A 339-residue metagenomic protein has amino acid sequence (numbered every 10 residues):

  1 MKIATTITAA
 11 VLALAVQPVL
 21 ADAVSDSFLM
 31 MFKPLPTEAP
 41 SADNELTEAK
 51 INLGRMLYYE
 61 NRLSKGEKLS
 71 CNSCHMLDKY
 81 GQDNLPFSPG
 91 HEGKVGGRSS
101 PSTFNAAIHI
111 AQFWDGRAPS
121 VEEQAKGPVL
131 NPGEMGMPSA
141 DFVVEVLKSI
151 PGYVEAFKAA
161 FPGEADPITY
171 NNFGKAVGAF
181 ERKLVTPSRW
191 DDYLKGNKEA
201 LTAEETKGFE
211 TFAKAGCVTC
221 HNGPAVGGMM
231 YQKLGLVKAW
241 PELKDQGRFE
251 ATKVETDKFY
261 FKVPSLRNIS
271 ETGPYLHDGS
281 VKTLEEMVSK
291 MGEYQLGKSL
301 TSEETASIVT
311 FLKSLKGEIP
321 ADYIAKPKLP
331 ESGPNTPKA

Functional and structural regions predicted by a protein language model:
M1-I7: Bacterial N-terminal signal peptides that target proteins for export
I7-A9, V19: Cleavable N-terminal signal peptides
A10-A13, A339: Short, linear, compositionally biased motifs with a strong N-terminal bias
L20-A339: Periplasmic c-type cytochrome electron-transfer domains
